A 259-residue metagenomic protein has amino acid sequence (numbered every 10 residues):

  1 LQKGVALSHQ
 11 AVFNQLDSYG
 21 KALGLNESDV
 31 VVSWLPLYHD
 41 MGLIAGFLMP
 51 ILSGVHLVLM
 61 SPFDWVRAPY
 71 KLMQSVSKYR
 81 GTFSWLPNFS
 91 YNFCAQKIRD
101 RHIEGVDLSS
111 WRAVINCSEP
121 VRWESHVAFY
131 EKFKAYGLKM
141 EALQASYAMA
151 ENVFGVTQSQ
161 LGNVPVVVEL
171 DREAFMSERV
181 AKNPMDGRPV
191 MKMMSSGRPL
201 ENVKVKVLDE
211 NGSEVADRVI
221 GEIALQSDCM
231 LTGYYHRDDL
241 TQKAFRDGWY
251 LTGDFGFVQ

Functional and structural regions predicted by a protein language model:
L1-N14: Conserved AMP-binding A3 loop
K3-G4, V30, V55-V58, G81-S84 (+4 more regions): Beta-sheet entry/capping signal
Q10, F89-N92, E119, C229: Alpha-helix/helix-capping structural signal
F13-V30, D40-T82, F93, K97-H102 (+2 more regions): Conserved AMP-binding/adenylation subdomain of ANL enzymes
E27-S28, W111, I220, D247: Phosphate-coordination loops involved in phosphoryl transfer and adenosine-cofactor binding
L35: Active-site beta-alpha turn of Rossmann-fold NAD(P)-dependent dehydrogenases/reductases
G81-W85, K97-V190, K204, G212: Gly/Ser/Thr-rich phosphate-binding loop
M193-R218, E222-Q259: Conserved ATP-binding/catalytic segment of the ANL
